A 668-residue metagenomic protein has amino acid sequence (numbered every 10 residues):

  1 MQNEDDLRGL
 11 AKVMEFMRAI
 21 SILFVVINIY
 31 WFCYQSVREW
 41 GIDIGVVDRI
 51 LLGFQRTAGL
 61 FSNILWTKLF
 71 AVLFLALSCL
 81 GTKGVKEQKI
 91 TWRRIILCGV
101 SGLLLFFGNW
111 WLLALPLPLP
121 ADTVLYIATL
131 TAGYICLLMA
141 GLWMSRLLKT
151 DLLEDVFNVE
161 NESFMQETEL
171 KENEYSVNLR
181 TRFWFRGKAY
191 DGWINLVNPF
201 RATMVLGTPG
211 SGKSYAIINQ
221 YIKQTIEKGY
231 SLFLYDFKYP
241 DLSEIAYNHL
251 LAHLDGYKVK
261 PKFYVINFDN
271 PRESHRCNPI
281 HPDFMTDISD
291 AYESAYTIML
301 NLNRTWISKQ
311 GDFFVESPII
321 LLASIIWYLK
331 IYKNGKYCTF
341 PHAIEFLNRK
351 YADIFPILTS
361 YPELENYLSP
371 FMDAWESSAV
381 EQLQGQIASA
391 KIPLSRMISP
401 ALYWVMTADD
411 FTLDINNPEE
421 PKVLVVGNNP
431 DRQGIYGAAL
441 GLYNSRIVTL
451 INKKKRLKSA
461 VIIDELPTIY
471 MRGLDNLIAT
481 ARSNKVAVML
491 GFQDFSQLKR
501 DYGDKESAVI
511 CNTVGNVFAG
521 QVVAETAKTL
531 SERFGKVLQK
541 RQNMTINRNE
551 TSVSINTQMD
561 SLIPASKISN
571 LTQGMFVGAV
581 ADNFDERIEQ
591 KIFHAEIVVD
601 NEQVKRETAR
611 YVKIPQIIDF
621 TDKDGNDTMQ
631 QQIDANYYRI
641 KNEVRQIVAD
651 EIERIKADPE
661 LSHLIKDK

Functional and structural regions predicted by a protein language model:
M1-S211, Y215, Q220, K228 (+1 more regions): Basic- and hydrophobic-enriched, low-structure N-terminal and domain-boundary segments that flank ATP-binding catalytic
I42-D43, K149, L153, I194-V486 (+5 more regions): P-loop NTPase motor domains
Q55-A58, T339-A343, T407, T545-N549: Short, surface-exposed recognition loops or helix-turn segments adjacent to catalytic cores
E172-R180, K260, N570-M575: A short, compositionally biased
F183-A189, N303-F313, R541-Q558: Low-complexity, polar-biased intrinsically disordered regions enriched in Pro/Ser/Thr/Gly
I478-T480, N484-A581: Conserved ATP-driven motor cores of ASCE-family P-loop NTPases powering translocation/secretion/packaging/pilus
E589-K591: Intrinsically disordered, low-complexity segments enriched in serine, threonine, and glycine
F593-A595: N-terminal charged/capping segments associated with class I S-adenosyl-L-methionine
